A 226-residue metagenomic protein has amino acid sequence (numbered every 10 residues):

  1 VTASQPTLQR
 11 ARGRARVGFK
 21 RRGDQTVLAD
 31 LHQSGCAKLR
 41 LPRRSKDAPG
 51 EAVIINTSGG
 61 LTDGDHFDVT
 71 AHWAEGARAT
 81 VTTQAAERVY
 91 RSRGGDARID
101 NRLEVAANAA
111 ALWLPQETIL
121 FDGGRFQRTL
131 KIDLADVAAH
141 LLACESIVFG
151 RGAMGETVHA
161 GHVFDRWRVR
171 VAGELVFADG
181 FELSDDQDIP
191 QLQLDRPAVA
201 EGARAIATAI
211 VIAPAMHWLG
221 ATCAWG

Functional and structural regions predicted by a protein language model:
V1-E117, D122: N-terminal, charged/glycine-rich beta-strand/loop interface patches
A15, F67-V69, I99-N101, A109 (+4 more regions): One face of beta-strands
G18, V53, T70-H72, R102-E104 (+4 more regions): Residue-level recognition of well-ordered beta-strand positions that form the cores of beta-sheet-rich folds across
G18-R22, A74, A106, D133-A135 (+3 more regions): Solvent-exposed residues in well-ordered beta-strands and their adjoining turns, especially edge/terminal strands
A77, A139, D165: Short beta-strand/loop motifs in extracellular/secreted proteins, especially within beta-sandwich accessory domains
G95-H159: Internal, conserved structured core segments that host functional sites
I147-G226: A structural signal for small-residue-enriched, beta-sheet-centric alpha/beta enzyme cores and oligomeric scaffold folds
